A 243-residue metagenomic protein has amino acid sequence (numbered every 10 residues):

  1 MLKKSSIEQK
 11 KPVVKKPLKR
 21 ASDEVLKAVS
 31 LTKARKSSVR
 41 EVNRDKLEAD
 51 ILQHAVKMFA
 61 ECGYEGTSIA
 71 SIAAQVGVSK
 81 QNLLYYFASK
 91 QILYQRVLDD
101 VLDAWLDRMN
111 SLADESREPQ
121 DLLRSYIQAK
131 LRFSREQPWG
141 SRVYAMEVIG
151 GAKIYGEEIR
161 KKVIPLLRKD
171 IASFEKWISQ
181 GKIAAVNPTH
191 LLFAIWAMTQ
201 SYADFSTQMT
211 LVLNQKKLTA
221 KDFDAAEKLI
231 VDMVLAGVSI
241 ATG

Functional and structural regions predicted by a protein language model:
M1-R35, R132, E136, I164 (+2 more regions): C-terminal peripheral helix-coil segments that are non-catalytic and often amphipathic
R44, E48, L52, Y94 (+7 more regions): Amphipathic, non-transmembrane alpha-helical scaffold segments
K46, D50, H54, M58-I92 (+1 more regions): Helix-turn-helix
D50, H54-E61, A104, R108-E115 (+2 more regions): Solvent-exposed, amphipathic alpha-helical segments
E61-E65, S116, Q137, Q180: Short coil/turn segments at alpha/beta junctions that flank glycine-rich nucleotide-binding fingerprints
Q95-S125, L167-K176: Amphipathic alpha-helical linker/stalk segments
N110-G140, P188-I195, D224-E227: Hydrophobic alpha-helical connector segments
L122, R135-E157, F205-L213: Amphipathic alpha-helical segments used for helix-helix packing
